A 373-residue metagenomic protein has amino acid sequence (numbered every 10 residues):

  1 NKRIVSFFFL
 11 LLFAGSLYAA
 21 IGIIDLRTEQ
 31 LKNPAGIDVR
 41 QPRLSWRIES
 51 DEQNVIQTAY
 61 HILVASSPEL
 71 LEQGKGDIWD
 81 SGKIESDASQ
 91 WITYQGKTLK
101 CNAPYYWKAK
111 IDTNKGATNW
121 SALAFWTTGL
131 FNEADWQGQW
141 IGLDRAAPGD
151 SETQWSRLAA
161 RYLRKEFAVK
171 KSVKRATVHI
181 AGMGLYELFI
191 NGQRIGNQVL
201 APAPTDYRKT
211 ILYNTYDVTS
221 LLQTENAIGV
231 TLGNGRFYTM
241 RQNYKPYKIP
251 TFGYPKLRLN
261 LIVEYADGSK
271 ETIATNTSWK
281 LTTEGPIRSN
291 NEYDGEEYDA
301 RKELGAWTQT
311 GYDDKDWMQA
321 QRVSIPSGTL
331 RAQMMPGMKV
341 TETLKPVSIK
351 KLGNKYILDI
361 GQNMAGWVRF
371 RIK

Functional and structural regions predicted by a protein language model:
S6-S16: Bacterial N-terminal signal peptides
A20-E52, T127-N132: Pro/Thr/Ser/Gly-rich low-complexity, intrinsically disordered linker/stalk tracts
L26-N33, W140-S151: Short, solvent-exposed loop/edge segments of extracellular or virion-exposed proteins
D38-R43, V173-R175, G353, N363-W367: Short coil/turn motif common to extracellular beta-sandwich-like domains
W46, E85-S86, Q90-I92, A103-K108 (+5 more regions): Accessory beta-strand-rich segments of carbohydrate-active enzymes
V55-P104, N114-W120, W136-D144: Recognizes extended acidic, P/S/T-rich segments that occur within or adjacent to Ig-like beta-sandwich modules
W126-W136, W307-M335: Predominantly extracellular/luminal regions of secreted and cell-surface proteins, especially disulfide-bonded
Q154-A159, A320-I360: Edge strands and adjacent loops of beta-rich recognition modules
